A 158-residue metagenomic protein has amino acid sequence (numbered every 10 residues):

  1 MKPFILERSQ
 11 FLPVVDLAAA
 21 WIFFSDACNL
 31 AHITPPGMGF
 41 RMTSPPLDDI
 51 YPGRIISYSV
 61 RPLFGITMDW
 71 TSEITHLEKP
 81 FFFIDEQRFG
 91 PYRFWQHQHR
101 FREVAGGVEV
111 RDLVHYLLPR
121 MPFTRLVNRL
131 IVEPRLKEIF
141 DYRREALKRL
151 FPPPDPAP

Functional and structural regions predicted by a protein language model:
M1-Y51: Hydrophobic ligand-binding cavity/cleft-lining segments
I5-E7, T67-T71, R93-H97: Short, surface-exposed coil-to-beta transition loops
S9-P13, S59, E73, R100-R102 (+1 more regions): Generic structural detector for well-ordered beta-strands
V14-A18, D49-I50, T75-F82, R100-E109: A short, structured loop/turn motif at beta-sheet edges
A18-I22, G106-E109, D141, E145 (+1 more regions): Replace "anionic and nucleotidyl ligands
A19-F24, L30, I56-Y58, I74 (+3 more regions): Hydrophobic pocket/interface hotspot
R41-F89, Y142-E145, R149-P158: Glycine-rich portal/gate segments that line the openings of hydrophobic small-molecule binding cavities
Q87-E138, P158: Beta-strand/loop substructures that line and gate deep hydrophobic ligand-binding cavities in soluble
